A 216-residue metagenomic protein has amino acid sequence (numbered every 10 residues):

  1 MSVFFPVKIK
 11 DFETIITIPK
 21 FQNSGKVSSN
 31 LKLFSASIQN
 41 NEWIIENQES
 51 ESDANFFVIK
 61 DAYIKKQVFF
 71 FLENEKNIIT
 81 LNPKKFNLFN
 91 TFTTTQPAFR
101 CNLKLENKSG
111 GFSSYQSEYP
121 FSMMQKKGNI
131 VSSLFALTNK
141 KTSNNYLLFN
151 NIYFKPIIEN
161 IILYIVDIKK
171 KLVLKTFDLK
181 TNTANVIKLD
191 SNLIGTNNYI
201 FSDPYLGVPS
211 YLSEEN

Functional and structural regions predicted by a protein language model:
M1-N216: Gly/Pro-rich, tryptophan- and cysteine-flecked surface segments typical of secreted/extracellular proteins
